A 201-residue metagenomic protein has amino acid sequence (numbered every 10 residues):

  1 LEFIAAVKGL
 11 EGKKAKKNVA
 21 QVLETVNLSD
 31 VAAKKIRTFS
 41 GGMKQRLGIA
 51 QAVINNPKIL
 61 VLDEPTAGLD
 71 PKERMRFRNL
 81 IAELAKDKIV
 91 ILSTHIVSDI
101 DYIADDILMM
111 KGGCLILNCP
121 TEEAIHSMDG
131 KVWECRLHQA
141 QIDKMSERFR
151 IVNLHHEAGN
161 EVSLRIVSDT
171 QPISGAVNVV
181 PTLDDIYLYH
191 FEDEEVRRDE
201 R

Functional and structural regions predicted by a protein language model:
E2, A6, E11-V31: Conserved ABC ATPase "signature" region
K35-F39: Conserved ABC ATPase signature
I49: Hydrophobic anchor residue at the start of the ABC signature
N56: Conserved catalytic motifs of ABC-family nucleotide-binding domains
L60-D63: Catalytic Walker B motif of ABC-type/P-loop ATPase nucleotide-binding domains
T66-A67, V97: Short loop immediately C-terminal to the Walker-B catalytic DE motif in ABC-type ATPase nucleotide-binding domains
N79-R165: ABC transporter nucleotide-binding domain
